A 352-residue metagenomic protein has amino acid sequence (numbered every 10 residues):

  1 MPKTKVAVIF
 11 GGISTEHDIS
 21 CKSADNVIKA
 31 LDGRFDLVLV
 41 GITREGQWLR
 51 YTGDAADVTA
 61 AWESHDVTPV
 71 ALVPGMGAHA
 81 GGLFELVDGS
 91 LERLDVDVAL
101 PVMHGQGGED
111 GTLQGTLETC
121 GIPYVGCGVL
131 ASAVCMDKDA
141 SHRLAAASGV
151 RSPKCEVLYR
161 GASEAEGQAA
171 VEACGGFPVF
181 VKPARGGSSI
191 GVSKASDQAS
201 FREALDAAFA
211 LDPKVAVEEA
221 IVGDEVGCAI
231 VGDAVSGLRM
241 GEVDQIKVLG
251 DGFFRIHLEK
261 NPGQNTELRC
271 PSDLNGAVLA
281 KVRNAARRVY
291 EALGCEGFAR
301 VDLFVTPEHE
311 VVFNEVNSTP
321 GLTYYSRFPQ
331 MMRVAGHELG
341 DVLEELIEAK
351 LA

Functional and structural regions predicted by a protein language model:
M1-L130, V134-M136, A140, L144-A147 (+1 more regions): ATP-binding N-terminal substructure of ATP-dependent carboxylate-amine bond-forming enzymes
P2-F10, S14-T15, K22-D25, G89 (+4 more regions): Active-site nucleotide/adenylate-binding loops and adjacent lid/helix of ATP-dependent enzymes
P2-T4, F10-I13, G149, D273-A352: ATP-dependent carboxylate activation and anion-phosphoryl transfer catalytic cores that bind Mg-ATP to form
T4, G81, P153, F177-V179 (+5 more regions): Change "...and in nucleic-acid phosphodiester-cleaving endonucleases..." to "...and in nucleic-acid processing enzymes
G53-A56, G115-T116, F254-P262, S318: Short, flexible, mixed-charge acidic loops at enzyme active sites
P123-Y124, S152, V179, L339: Hydrophobic beta-strand scaffold residues
S196-N284, V305-V312: Phosphate-binding site of ATP-dependent enzymes
